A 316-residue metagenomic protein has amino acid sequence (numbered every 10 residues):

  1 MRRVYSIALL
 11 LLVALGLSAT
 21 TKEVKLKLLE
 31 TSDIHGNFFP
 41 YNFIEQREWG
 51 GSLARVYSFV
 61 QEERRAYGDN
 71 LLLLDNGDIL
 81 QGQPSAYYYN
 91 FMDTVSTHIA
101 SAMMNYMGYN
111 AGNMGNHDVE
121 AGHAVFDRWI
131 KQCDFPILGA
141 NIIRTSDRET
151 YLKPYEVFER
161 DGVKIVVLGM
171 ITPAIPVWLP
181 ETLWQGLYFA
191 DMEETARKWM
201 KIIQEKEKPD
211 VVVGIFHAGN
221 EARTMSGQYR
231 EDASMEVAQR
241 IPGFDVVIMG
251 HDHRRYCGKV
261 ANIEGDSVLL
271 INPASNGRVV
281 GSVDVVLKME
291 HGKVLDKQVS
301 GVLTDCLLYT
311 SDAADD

Functional and structural regions predicted by a protein language model:
M1-R2, E159: Short, intrinsically disordered low-complexity segments
R2-L10: Sec-dependent signal peptide recognition, specifically the positively charged N-region followed immediately by
L11-S18: Hydrophobic h-region of N-terminal signal peptides that target proteins for export in Gram-negative bacteria
T20-T304: Acidic, metal/ion-coordinating pockets
Y309-D316: Conserved small/polar residues in nucleotide/adenosyl-binding loops
